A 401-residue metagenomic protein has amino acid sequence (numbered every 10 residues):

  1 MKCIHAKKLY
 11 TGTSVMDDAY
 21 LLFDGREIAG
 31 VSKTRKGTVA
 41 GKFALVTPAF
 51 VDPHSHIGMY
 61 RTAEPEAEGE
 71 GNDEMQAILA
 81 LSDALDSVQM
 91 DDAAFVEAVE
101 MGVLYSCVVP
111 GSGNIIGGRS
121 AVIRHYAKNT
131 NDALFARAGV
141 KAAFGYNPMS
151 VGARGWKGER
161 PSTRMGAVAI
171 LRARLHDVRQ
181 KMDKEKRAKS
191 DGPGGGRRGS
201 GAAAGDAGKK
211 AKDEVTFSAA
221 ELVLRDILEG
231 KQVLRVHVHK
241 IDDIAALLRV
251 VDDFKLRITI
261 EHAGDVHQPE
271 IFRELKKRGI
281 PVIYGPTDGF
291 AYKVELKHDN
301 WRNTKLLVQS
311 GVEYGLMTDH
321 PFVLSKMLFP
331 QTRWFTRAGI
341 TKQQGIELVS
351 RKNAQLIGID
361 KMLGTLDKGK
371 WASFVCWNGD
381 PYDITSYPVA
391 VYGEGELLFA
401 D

Functional and structural regions predicted by a protein language model:
M1-C3, L9-A49: Histidine-rich, glycine-flanked metal-binding segment
I4-T11, G25, Q355, D367-D401: C-terminal cap of metal-dependent C-N hydrolases
K7, L21, R26, F43 (+10 more regions): Divalent metal-coordination and catalytic microenvironments
A44-P110: Metal-associated gating/positioning segment near the N- to mid-region
M59-V88, N129, S150-A153, P193-K210 (+2 more regions): Active-site gating loops and adjacent loop-to-helix segments of metal-dependent hydrolytic enzymes
A63, G69-M75, L79, V233 (+4 more regions): His/Asp/Glu-enriched, well-ordered alpha-helical/loop segment that forms or immediately abuts the divalent-metal
M101-A245, R249-R257: Polyanionic/metal-chelating signatures
V251-I258, L275-I283, G311-E313: Glycine-enriched alpha-helix->loop->beta-strand junction motifs that scaffold or abut catalytic
